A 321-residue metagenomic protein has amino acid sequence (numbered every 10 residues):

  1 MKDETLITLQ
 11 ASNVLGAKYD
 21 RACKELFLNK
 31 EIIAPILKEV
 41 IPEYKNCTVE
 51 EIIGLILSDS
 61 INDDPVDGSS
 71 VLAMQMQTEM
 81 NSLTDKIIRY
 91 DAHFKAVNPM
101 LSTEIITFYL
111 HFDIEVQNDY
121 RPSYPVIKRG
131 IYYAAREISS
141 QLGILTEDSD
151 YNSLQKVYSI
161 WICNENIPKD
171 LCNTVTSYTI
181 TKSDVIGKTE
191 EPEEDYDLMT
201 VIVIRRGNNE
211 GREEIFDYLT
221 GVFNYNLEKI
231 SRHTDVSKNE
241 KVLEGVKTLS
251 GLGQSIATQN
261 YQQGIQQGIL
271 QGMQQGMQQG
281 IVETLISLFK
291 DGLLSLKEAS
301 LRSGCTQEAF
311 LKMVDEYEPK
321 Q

Functional and structural regions predicted by a protein language model:
M1-D197: Accessory alpha/beta interaction modules
D3-N13, A17, F112-Q117, I204 (+1 more regions): Short, charged alpha-helical interaction segments and adjacent helix-coil junctions
W161-I162, V203-R205: Conserved beta-strand segments of the P-loop GTPase G domain that flank and frequently precede/overlap
